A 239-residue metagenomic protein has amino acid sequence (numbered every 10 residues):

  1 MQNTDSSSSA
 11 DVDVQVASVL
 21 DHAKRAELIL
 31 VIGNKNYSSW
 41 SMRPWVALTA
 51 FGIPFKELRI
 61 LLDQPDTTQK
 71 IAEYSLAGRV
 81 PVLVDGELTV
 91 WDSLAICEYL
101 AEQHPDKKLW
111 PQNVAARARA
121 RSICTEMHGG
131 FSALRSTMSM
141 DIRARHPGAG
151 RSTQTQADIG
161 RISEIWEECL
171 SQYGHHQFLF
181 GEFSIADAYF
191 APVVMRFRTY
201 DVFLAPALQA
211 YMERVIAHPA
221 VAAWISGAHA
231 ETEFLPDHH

Functional and structural regions predicted by a protein language model:
Q2-R151: GST-like domain detector, emphasizing the conserved glutathione-binding G-site in the N-terminal thioredoxin-like
L30-I32, L58, G181, R198-T199 (+1 more regions): Short, contiguous strand/loop micro-motifs
L61, I185, A228: Short, solvent-exposed turn/loop segments enriched in Gly/Ser/Thr/Pro and often Arg
A101, V193-V194, I225: Active-site-flanking alpha-helical
M127-A217: GST-like fold's C-terminal all-alpha helical module
A207-H239: Long hydrophobic alpha-helical segments typical of transmembrane helices together with their membrane-interfacial
